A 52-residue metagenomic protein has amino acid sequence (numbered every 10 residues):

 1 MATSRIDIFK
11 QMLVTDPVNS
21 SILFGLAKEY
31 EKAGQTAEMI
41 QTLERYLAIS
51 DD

Functional and structural regions predicted by a protein language model:
T15, A48-I49: Structural marker of alpha-solenoid helical repeat scaffolds
